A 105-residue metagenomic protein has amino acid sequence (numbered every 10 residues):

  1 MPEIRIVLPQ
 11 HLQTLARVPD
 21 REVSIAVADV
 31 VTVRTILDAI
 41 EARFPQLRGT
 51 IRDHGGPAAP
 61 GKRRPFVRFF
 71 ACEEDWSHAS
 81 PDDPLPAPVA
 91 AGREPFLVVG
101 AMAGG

Functional and structural regions predicted by a protein language model:
M1-G104: Ubiquitin-like/PB1-type beta-grasp interaction modules and other compact soluble beta-rich domains
